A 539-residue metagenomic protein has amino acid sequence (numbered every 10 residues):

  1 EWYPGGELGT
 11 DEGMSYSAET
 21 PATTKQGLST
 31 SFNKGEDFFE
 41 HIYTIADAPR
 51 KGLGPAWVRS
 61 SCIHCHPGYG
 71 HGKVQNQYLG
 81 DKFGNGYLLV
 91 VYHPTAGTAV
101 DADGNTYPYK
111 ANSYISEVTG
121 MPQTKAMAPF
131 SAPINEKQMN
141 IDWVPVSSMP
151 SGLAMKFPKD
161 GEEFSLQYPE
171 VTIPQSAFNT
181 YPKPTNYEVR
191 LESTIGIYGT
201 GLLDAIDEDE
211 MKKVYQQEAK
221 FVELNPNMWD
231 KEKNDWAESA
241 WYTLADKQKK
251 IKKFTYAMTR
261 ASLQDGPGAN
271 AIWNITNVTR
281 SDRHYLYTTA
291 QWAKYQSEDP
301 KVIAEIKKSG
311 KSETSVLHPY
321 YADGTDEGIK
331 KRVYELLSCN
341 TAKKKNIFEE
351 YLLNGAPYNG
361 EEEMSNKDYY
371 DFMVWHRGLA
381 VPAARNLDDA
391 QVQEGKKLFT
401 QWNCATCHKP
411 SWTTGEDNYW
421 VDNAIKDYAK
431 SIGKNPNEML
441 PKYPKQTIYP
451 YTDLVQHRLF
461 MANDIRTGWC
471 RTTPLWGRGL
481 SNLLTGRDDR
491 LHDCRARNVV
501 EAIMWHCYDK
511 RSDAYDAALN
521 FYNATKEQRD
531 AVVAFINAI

Functional and structural regions predicted by a protein language model:
E1-N33, I42-M373, R377-A390, L398-I539: Electron-transfer interface patches adjacent to heme c in soluble/periplasmic c-type cytochromes and di-/multiheme
D37: Catalytic or ion-translocation cores adjacent to nucleophile or general acid/base/metal-coordination motifs in diverse
